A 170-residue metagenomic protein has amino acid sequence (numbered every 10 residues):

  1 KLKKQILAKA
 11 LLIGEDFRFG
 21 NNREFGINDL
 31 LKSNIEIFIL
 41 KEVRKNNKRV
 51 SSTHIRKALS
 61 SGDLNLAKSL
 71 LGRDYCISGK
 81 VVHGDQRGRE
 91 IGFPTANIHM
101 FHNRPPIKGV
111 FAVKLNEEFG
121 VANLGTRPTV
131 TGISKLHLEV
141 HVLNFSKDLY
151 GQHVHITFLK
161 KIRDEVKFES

Functional and structural regions predicted by a protein language model:
K1-P94, E169: Classical nucleotidyltransferase
G84-S170: Phosphate/ribose-recognition catalytic cores of enzymes acting on nucleotide-derived substrates
